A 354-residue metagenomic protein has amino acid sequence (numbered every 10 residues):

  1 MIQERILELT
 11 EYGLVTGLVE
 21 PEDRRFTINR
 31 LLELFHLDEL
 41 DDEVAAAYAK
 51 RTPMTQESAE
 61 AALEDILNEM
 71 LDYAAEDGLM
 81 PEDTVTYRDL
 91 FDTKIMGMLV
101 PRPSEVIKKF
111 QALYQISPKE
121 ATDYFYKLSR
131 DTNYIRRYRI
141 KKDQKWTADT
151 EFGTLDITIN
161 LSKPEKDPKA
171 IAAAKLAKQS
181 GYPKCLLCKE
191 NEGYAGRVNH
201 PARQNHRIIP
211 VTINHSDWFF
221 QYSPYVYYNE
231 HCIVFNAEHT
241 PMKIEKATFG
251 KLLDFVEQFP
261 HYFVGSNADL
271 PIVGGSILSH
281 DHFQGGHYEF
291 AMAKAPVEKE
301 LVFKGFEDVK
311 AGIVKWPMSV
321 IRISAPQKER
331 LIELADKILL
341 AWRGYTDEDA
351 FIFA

Functional and structural regions predicted by a protein language model:
M1-V234, E238-M242, K315-P317, I332-A335 (+1 more regions): Active-site microenvironments that recognize anionic phosphate/pyrophosphate groups
N205-I209, A237-V264: Helical scaffold of the NTase/Pol beta-like nucleotidyltransferase catalytic core
W218-S223, T248, L252-V256, V302-V309: Structured alpha-helical segments in the cores of large, soluble enzyme domains
F220, V264, D281-F283: Hydrophobic faces of well-ordered beta-strands that scaffold small-molecule active sites in alpha/beta enzyme cores
E230-N236, G274-F290: Histidine-centered divalent-metal-coordination microenvironment in nucleic-acid enzymes
K243, F263-V264, L270-S276, H287-A354: Conserved His + Asp/Glu catalytic blocks
L253, H282, D336-L339: Generic solvent-exposed, charged/amphipathic alpha-helical segments that serve as macromolecular interface scaffolds
